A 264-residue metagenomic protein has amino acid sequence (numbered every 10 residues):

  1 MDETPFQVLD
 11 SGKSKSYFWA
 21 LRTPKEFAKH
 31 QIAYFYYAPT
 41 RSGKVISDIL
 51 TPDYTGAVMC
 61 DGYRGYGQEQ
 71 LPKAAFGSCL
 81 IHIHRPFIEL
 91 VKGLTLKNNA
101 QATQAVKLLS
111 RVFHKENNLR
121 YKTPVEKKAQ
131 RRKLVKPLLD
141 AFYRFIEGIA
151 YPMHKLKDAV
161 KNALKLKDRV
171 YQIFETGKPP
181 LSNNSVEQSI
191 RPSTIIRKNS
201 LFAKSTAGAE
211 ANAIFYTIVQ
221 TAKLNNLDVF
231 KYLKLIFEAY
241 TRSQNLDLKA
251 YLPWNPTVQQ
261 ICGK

Functional and structural regions predicted by a protein language model:
M1-K264: Catalytic center-proximal scaffold of phosphoryl-transfer enzymes
